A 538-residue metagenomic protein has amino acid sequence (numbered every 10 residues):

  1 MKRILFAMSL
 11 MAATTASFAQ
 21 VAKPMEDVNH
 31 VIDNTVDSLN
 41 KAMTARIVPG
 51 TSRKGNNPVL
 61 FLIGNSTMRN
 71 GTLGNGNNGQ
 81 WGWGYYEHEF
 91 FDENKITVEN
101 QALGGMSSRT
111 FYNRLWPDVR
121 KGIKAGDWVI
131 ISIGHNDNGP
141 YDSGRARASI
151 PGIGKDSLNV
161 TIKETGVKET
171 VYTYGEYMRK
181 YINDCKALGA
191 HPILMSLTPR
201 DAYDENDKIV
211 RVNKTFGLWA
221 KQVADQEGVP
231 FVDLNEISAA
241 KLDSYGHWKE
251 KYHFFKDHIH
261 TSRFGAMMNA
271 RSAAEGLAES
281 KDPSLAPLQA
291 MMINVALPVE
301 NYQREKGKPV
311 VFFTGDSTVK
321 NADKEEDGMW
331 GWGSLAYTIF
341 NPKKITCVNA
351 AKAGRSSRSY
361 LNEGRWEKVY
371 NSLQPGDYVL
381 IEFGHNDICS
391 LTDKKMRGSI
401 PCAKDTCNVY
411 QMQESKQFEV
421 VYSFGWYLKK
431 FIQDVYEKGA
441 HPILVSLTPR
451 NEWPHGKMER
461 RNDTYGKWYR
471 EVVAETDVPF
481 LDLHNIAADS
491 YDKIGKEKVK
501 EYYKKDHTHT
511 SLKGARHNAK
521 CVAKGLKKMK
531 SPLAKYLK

Functional and structural regions predicted by a protein language model:
M1-P24: Bacterial Sec-dependent N-terminal signal peptides
A22-A102, P117-V129, A148-P151, P298-K352 (+2 more regions): Serine-esterase "nucleophile elbow" of acetyl-processing enzymes
T72-G76, E205-R211, D323-D327, Y360-L361 (+1 more regions): Short, solvent-exposed loop/turn segments at secondary-structure boundaries
A102-S108, A202, K352-S357: Acidic helix-start/capping segments at beta-turn-to-alpha-helix junctions
S107-D118, S357-K368: N-terminal post-signal-peptidase region of extra-cytosolic proteins
D118-R263, M267, A274-Q289, K368-L512 (+2 more regions): Alpha-helical cap/lid subdomain in secreted, periplasmic, or secretory-pathway luminal O-acyl-processing enzymes
A290-V299, K538: A short, charged, Gly/Pro-tolerant segment at domain boundaries
